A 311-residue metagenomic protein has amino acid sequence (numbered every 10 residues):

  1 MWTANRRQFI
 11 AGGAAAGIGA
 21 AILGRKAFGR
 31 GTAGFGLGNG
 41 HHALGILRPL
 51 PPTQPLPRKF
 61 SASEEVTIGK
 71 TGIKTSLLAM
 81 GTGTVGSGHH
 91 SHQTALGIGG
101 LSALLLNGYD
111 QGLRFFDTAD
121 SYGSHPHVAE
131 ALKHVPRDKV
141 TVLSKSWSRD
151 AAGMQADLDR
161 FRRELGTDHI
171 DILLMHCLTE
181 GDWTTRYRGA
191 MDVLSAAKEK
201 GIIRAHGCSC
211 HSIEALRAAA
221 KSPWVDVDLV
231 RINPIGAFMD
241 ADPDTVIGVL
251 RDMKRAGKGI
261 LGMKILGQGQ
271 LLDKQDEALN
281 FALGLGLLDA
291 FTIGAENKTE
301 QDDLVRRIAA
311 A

Functional and structural regions predicted by a protein language model:
M1-G17: N-terminal secretory signal peptides and thylakoid transit peptides that target proteins across membranes
R7, A62, A152, L178-A311: Beta/alpha (TIM)-barrel catalytic core signal, keyed to glycine-rich beta->alpha loops juxtaposed to Asp/Glu that bind
L23-A79: C-terminal segment of N-terminal export signals and the immediately downstream linker at the start of the mature
I68, M80, F116, V142 (+4 more regions): Conserved, mostly hydrophobic/aromatic
K70-G72, A129-R137, R162-T167, A220-P223 (+1 more regions): Acidic (Asp/Glu)-rich catalytic clusters
T82-L96: Acidic/histidine-rich helix-loop elements that form or flank divalent-metal/phosphate-binding sites at the catalytic
Q93-N107, A152-E164, S212-R217, Q275-L279: Short, acidic/polar
L165-G181: Active-site groove signature of glycoside hydrolases
